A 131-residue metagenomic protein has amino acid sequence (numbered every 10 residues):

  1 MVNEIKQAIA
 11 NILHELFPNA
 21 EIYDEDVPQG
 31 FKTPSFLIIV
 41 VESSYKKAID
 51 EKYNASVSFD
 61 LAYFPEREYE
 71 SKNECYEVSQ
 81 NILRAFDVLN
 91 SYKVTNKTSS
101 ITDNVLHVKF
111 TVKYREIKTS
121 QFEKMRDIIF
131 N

Functional and structural regions predicted by a protein language model:
M1-N3, Y45-I49, N54, T95-N131: Short, charged interaction patches at domain edges and termini
M1-S44: Small/polar-rich, solvent-exposed N-terminal microdomains that initiate assembly or binding
I9, L13, I82, L106-F110: Hydrophobic beta-strand residues in large extracellular and virion-surface proteins
E21-I22, Y92-K97: Short beta-strand elements
Y23, I39, A62, T111-K113: Residues in well-ordered beta-strands of folded domains
K32, L37-Y76: A contiguous binding-surface segment within folded domains or other stable secondary-structure elements
Y69-L89: Short, hydrophobic/π-rich interface segment
